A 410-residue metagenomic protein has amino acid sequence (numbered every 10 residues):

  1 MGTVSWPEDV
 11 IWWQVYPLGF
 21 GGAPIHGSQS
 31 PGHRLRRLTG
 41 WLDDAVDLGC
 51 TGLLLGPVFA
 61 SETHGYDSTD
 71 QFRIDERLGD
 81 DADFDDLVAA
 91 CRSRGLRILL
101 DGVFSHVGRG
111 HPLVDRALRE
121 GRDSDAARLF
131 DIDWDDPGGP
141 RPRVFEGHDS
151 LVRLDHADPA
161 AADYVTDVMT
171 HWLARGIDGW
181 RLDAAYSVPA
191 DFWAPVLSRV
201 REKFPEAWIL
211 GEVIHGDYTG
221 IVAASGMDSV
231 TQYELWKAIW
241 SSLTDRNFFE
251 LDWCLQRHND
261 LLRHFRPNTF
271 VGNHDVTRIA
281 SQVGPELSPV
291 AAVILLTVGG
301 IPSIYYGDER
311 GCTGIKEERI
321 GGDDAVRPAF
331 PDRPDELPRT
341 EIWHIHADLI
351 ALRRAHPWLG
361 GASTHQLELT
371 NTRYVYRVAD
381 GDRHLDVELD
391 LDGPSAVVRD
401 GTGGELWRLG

Functional and structural regions predicted by a protein language model:
T3-W12, Y16-T51, V58-R175, W193-V196 (+2 more regions): Substrate-binding/active-site clefts of carbohydrate-active enzymes
P7-D9, I25-S30, D252-W253, L261-G410: Loop/helix patches that line or flank the sugar-binding groove of alpha-linked glycan CAZymes
I11-Q14, L53-L55, I98-L100, W180 (+4 more regions): Hydrophobic faces of well-ordered beta-strands that scaffold small-molecule active sites in alpha/beta enzyme cores
L18, V58, V103-S105, A185-S187 (+3 more regions): Active-site beta-loop-alpha junctions enriched in small/polar residues
V46, L96, H106, L118 (+7 more regions): Catalytic cores of glycan-processing enzymes that make or break glycosidic bonds
G56-A60, R310-G311: Short glycine-enriched loops at secondary-structure junctions
V88-R94, D115-L118, D167-T170, D178 (+3 more regions): Active-site-proximal helices and loops of the catalytic beta/alpha 8
L99, G179-A185, R278-A280: Short catalytic-loop micro-motif centered on adjacent basic/acidic residues
